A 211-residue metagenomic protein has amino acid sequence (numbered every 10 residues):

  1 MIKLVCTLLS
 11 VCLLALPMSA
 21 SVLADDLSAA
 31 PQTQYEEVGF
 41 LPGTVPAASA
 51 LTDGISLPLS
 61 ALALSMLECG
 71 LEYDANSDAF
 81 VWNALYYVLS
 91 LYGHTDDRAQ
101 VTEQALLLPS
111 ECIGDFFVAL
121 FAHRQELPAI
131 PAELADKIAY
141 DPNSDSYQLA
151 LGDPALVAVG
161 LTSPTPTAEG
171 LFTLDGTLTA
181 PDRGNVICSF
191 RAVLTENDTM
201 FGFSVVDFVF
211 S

Functional and structural regions predicted by a protein language model:
M1-L9: Positively charged n-region of N-terminal signal peptides that target proteins for export
L9, L13-M18, L194: Hydrophobic core
L16-A29: Sec-dependent signal peptide cleavage junction
S28-S146: Core segments of small alpha/beta cavity-forming domains
L89-A99, T177-D182, T195-D198: Short, flexible beta-strand-to-coil junctions
P131-L134, G176-A180, D207-V209: A mature extracytoplasmic/lumenal domain signature
Y140-C188, N197: Acidic, glycine-rich flexible loop segments
N185-S211: Short beta-strand edge/turn micro-motifs at domain boundaries
